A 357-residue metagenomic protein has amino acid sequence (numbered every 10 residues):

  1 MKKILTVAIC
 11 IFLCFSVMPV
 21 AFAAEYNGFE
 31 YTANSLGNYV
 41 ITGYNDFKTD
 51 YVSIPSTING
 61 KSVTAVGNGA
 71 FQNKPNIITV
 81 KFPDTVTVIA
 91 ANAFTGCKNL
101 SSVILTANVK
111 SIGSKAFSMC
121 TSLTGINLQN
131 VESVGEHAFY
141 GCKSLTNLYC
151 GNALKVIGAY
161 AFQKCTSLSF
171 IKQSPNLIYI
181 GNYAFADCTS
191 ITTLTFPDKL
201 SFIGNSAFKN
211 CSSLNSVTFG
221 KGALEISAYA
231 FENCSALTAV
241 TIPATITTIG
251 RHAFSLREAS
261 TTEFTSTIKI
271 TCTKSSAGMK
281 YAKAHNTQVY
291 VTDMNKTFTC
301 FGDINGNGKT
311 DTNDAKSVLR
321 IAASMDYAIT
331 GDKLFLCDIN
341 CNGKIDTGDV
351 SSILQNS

Functional and structural regions predicted by a protein language model:
M1-A8: Bacterial N-terminal signal peptides that target proteins for export
A8-S16: Bacterial N-terminal signal peptides
F15-N27: Sec-dependent signal peptide cleavage junction
M18-V20, N295-S357: Cellulosome-associated attachment modules in secreted, modular CAZymes
G28-N38, F47-T64, P75-V88, K98-S111 (+8 more regions): Structural signature of tandem-repeat unit edges
G67-A70, A90-A93, G113-A116, G135-Y140 (+6 more regions): Consensus positions within tandem repeat domains that build extended binding/scaffold surfaces
S235, E258-A259, K283, T287 (+2 more regions): Sec-exported extracytoplasmic/periplasmic mature domains
